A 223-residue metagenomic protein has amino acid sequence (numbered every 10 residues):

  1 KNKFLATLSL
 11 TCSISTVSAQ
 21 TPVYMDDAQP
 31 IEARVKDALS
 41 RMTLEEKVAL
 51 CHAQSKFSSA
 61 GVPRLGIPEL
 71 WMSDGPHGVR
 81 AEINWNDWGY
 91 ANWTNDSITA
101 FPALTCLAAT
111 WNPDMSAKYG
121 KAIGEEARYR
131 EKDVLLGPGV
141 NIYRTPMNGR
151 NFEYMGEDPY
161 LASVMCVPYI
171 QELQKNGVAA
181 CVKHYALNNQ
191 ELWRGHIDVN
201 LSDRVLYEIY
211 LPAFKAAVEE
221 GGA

Functional and structural regions predicted by a protein language model:
K1-T21: Bacterial Sec-dependent N-terminal signal peptides
A19-A223: Glycoside hydrolase catalytic-domain context in secreted enzymes
